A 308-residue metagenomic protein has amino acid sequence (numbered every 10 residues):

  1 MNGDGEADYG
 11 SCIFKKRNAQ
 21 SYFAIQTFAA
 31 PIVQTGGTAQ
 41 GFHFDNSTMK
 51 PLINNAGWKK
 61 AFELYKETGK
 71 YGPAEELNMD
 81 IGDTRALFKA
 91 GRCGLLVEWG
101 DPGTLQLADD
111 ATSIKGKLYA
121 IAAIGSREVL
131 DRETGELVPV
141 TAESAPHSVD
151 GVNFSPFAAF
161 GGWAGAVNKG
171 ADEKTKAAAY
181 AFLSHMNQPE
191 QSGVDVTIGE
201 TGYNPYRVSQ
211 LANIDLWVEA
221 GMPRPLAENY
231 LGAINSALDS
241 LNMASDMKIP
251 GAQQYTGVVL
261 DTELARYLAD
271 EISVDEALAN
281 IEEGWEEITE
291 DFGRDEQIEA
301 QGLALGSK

Functional and structural regions predicted by a protein language model:
M1, Q40-N78, Y119-E128, V140-P146: Glycine-centered hinge/linker elements that transmit conformational signals in sensory and ligand-binding systems
M1-E6, G10, D83-R85, P102-A111: Pocket-flanking alpha-helical
M1-K16, Q188-G202, E287-A300: Bilobed periplasmic-binding protein-like "clamshell/Venus-flytrap" ligand-binding domains
M1-K50, C93: Extracytoplasmic/periplasmic solute-binding protein
E75-A90: Short helix-initiation/N-cap motifs at beta->coil->alpha
L77, E190, E271-E276, N280-K308: Conserved N-terminal structural module of periplasmic/extracytoplasmic solute-binding proteins
G94-W99, Y119-A120: Paired acidic/hydrophobic, glycine-rich loop segments that form the ligand-binding mouth/hinge of periplasmic-binding
T104-S113, V129-T262, E296-K308: C-terminal lobe and pocket-closing loops of periplasmic/extracytoplasmic Venus-flytrap solute-binding proteins
